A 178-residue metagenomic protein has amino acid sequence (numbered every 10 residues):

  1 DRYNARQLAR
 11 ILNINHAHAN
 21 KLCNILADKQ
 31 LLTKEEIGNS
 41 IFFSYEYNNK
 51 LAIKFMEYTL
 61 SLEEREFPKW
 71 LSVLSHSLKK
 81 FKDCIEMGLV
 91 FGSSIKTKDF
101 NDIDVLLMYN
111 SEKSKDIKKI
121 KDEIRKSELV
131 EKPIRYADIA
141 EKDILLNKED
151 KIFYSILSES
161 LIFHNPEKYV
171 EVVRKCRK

Functional and structural regions predicted by a protein language model:
D1-C84, I95-F100, Y109-K178: Catalytic core of pol beta-like nucleotidyltransferases
G92: Extended, well-structured beta-strand/loop surface patches that form recognition or cofactor-anchoring regions within
